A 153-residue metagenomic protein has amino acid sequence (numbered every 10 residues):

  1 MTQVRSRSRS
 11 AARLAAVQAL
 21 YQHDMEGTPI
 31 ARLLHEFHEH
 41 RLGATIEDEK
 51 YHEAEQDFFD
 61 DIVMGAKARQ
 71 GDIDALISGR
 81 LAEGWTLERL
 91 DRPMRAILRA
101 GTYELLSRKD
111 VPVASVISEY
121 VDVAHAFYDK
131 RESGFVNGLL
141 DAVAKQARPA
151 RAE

Functional and structural regions predicted by a protein language model:
M1-E153: N-terminal interaction/assembly modules
